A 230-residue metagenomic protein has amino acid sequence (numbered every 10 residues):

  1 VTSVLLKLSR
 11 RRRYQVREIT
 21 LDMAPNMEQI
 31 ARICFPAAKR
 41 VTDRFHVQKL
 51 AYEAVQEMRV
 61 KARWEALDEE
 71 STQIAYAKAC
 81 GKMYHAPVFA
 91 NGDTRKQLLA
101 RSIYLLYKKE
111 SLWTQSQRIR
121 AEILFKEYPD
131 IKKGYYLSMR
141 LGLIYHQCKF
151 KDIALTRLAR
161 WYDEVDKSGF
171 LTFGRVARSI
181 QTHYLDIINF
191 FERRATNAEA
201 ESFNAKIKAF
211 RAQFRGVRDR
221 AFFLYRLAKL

Functional and structural regions predicted by a protein language model:
T2-A37, K49, D68-L230: Acidic/histidine-rich catalytic cores and adjacent linkers of DNA breakage/strand-transfer/modification proteins
A37-E53: Inter-helix linker motif
Y52-R63: Short, surface-exposed amphipathic charged segments that create phosphate/polyanion-binding patches used for binding
